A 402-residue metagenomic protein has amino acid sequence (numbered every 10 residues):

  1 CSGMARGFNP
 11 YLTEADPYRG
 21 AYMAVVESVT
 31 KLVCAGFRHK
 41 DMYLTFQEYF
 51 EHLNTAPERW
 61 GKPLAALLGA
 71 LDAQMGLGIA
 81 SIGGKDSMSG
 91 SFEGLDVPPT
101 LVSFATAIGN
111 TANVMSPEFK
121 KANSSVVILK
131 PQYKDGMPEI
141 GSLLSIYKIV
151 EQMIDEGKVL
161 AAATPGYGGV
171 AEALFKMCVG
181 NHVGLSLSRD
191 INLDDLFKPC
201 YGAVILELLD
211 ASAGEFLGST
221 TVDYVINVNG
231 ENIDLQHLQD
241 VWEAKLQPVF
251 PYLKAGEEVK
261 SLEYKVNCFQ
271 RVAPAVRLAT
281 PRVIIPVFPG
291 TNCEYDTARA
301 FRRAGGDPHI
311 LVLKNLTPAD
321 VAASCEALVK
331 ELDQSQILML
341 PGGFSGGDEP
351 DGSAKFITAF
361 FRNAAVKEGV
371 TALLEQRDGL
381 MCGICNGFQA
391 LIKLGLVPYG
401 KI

Functional and structural regions predicted by a protein language model:
C1, A24-F37, A70, Q74 (+2 more regions): Structured alpha-helical segments in the cores of large, soluble enzyme domains
C1, A5-T13, E58, P63-A65 (+5 more regions): Intein/HINT protein-splicing elements and their conserved insertion hotspots or analogous self-processing inserts
A15-D86, G90: A glycine-rich phosphate/pyrophosphate-binding beta-strand-loop-alpha-helix module
A21-V25, I146-V159, V366-Q376: Short, hydrophobic/aliphatic alpha-helical segments
V29-R38, A161-M177, P289-E294, F344 (+1 more regions): Conserved phosphate/anionic-ligand binding catalytic regions in large, soluble enzymes, centered on
P57-L64, M177-V179, S353-F356, G395-G400: Short secondary-structure boundary/capping segments
L206, I402: Catalytic core of tubulin tyrosine ligase-like
N229-I384, F388-Y399: N-terminal beta1-alpha1 cap of cysteine-dependent amidohydrolase-like domains
